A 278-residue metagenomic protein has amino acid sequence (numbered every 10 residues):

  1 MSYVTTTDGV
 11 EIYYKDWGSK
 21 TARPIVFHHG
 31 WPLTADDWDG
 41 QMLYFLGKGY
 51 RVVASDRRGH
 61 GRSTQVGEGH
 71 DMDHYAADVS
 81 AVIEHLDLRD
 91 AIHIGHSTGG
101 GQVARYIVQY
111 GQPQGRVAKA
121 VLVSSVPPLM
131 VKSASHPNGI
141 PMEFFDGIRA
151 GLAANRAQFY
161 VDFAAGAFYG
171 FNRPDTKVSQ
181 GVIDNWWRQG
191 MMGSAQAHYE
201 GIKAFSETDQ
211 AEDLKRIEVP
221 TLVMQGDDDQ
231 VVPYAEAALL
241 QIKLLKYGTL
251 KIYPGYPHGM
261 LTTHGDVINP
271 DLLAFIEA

Functional and structural regions predicted by a protein language model:
T7-E68: Conserved HGGG/HGGXW glycine-rich cap/lid loop of the alpha/beta-hydrolase fold
H29-W31, A91, G95-G100: Conserved alpha/beta-hydrolase "nucleophile elbow" surrounding the catalytic nucleophile
H74-A91: Conserved acidic catalytic loop of the alpha/beta-hydrolase fold
A104-A154: Flexible "cap/lid" loop of the alpha/beta hydrolase fold
P128-I140, A150-K215: Conserved alpha/beta-hydrolase catalytic His-Asp/Glu region
I217, V223-Q225, D229: Short beta-strand/loop motif that positions the catalytic acidic residue of the alpha/beta-hydrolase fold
Q230-E236: Conserved alpha/beta-hydrolase "acid-adjacent" motif
K246-A278: Catalytic active-site module of serine/aspartate enzymes centered on a nucleophile-bearing elbow/loop
